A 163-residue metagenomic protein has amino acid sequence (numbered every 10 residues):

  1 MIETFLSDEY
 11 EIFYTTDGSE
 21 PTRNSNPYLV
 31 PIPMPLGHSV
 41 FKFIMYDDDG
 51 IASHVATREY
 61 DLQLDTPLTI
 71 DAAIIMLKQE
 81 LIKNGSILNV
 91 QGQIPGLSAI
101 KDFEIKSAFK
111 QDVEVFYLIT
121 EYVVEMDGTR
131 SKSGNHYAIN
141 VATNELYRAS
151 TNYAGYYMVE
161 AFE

Functional and structural regions predicted by a protein language model:
M1-L68: Short, compositionally stereotyped local motifs that mark structural "simplifiers"
T4-L6, E121-V124, S150-G155: Secondary-structure transition/turn motif
E11-Y14, K42-I44, T57, A108 (+3 more regions): Ordered hydrophobic segments in well-structured contexts
E20-P27, S86-I94, D127-G128: Acidic Ser/Thr/Pro-rich low-complexity disordered segments that often serve as glycosylated linkers/stalks around
S25-P27, D71, I75, E145 (+1 more regions): ...the same signal can extend to comparable exposed beta-sheet modules with similar sequence chemistry even outside
D65-A108: Short, non-transmembrane alpha-helical segments in secretory-pathway proteins
I94-A142: Exposed beta-strand-loop-beta-strand "reactive/processing" segments of non-cytosolic proteins
S131-E163: A short, surface-exposed interaction/processing loop segment used at functional sites
